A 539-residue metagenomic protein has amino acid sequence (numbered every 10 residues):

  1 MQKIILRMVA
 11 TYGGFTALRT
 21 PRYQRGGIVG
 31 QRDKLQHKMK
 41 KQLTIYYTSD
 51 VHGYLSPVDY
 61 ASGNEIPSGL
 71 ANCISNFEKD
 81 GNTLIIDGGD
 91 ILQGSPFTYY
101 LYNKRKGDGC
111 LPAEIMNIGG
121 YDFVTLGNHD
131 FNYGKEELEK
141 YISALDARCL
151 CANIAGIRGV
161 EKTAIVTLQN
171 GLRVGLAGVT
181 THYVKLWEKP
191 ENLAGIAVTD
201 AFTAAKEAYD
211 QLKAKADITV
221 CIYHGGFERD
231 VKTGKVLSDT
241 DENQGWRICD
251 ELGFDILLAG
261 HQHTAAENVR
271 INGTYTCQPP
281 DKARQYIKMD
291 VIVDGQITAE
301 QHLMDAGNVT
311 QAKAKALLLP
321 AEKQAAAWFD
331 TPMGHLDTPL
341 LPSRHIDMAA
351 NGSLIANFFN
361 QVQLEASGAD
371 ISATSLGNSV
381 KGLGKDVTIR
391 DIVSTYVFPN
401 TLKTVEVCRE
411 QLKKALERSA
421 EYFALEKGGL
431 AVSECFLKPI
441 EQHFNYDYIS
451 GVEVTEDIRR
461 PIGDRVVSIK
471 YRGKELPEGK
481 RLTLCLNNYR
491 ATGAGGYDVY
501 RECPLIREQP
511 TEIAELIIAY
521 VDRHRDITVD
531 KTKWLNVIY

Functional and structural regions predicted by a protein language model:
M1, I5-K34: Short, low-complexity intrinsically disordered segments enriched in small and basic residues
L35-N308, A350-V362, S372, F423 (+1 more regions): Acidic, metal/ion-coordinating pockets
T44, Y54, S68, N72 (+4 more regions): Feature captures C-terminal
P57-S62, P190-N192, L341-A349, V397-T401 (+1 more regions): Glycine- and acidic
L70, G109, K135, Q311-L318 (+6 more regions): Alpha-helix initiation and N-capping motif
D87-G89, S375-G377, I458: A general secondary-structure junction signal
L237, A325, M348, G352 (+2 more regions): Generic alpha-helical structural element
V293-D386, T492, V521-Y539: A short C-terminal boundary segment appended to hydrolase-like catalytic domains
